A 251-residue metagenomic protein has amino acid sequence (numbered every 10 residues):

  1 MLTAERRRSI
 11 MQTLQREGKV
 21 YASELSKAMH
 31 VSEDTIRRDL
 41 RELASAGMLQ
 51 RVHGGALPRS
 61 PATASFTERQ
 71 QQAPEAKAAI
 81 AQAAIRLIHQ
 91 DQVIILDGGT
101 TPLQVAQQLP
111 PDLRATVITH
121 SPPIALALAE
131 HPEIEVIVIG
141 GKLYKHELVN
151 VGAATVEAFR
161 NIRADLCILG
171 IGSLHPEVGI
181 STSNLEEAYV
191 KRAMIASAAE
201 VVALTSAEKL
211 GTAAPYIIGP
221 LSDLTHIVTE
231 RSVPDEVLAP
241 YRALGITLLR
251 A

Functional and structural regions predicted by a protein language model:
L2-Q12, R16-L25, H30, S45 (+1 more regions): Conserved phosphate- and dinucleotide-binding cores of soluble alpha/beta proteins, encompassing both enzyme active
L2-T100, A106-R114, I118, P122 (+1 more regions): HTH-adjacent hinge/linker in prokaryotic transcriptional regulators
